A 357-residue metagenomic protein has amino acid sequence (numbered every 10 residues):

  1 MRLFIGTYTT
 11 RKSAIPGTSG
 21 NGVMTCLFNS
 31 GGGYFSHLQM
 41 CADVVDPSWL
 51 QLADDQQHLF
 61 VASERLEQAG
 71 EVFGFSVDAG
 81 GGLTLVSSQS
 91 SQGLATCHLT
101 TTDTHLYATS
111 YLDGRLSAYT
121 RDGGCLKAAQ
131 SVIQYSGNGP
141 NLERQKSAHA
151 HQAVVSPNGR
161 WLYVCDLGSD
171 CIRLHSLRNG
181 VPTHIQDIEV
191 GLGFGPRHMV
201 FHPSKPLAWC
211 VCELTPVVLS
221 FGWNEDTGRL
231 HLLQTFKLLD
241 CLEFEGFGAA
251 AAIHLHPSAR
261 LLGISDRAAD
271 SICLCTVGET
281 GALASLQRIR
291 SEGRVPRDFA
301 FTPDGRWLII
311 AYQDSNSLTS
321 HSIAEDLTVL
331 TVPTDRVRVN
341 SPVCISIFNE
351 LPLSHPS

Functional and structural regions predicted by a protein language model:
S19, V45-S48, A95, H149 (+6 more regions): Beta-rich catalytic cores
C26-G33, F75-G81, Y119-K127, H175-V181 (+3 more regions): Short loop/turn segments immediately following beta-strands, especially the blade-tip and inter-blade linker loops
L52-Q56, T101-D103, P157-N158, P203-K205 (+3 more regions): Residue-level detector of Asp-centered blade-edge/turn motifs that repeat once per structural unit in beta-propeller
G82-Q152: Asp-box/WD-like beta-propeller blade repeats and closely related beta-sheet repeat scaffolds
Q130-Q145, L233-E245, V337-L351: Surface-exposed loop and turn segments in beta-propeller and other repeat-based domains that flank or scaffold
F247-A282, L286-I310: Loop/turn-rich, solvent-exposed surfaces of beta-rich toroidal or solenoidal domains
